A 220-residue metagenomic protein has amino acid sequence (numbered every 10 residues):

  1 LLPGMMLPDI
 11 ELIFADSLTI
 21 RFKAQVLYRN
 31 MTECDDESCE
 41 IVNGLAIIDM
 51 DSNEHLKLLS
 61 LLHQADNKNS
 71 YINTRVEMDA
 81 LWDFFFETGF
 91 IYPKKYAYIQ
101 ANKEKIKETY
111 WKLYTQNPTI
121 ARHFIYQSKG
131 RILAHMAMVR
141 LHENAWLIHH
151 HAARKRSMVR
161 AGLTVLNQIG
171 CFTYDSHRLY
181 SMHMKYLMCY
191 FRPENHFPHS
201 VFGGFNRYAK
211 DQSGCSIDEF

Functional and structural regions predicted by a protein language model:
L1-K103, E108-K112, L133, D175-L179 (+2 more regions): Structured alpha-helical
D35-E37, M138-H142: Short glycine/proline-enriched loop/turn "hinge" motifs that connect secondary-structure elements and lie
T109-I125, K129-A134: A short helix-loop-beta-strand connector motif used in the catalytic cores of GNAT acetyltransferases and, in some
I120, R140-I217: Acyl-donor binding region in acyl/amide transferases
